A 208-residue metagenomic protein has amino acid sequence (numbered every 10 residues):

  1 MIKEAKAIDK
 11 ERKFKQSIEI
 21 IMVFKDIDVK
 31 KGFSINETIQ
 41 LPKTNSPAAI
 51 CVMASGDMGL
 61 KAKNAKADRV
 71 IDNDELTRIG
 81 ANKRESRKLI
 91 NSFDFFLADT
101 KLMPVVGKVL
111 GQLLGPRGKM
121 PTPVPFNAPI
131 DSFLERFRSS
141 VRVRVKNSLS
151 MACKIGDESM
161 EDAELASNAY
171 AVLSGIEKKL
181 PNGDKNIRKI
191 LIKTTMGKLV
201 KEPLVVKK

Functional and structural regions predicted by a protein language model:
A7-L60, A81-K83: Translation machinery proteins
K13-S17, K179-L191: Flexible, glycine/charged-enriched surface loops at secondary-structure junctions
Q40-S46, R87-N91, V143-N147, N182-K185 (+1 more regions): Solvent-exposed alpha-helices and their adjacent loops that cap or buttress functional pockets in soluble metabolic
A54, I155-D157, T194-M196, L204-V206: Flexible glycine-/small-residue-rich
A62, G115, I192: Residue-level signature of catalytic and energy-coupling elements of molecular machines, predominantly ATP/GTP-dependent
N64-A67: Glycine-rich phosphate-binding loops that contact phosphosugars or nucleotide phosphates
I71-G175: Long, charge-patterned amphipathic alpha-helical coiled-coil/hairpin "stalk" segments used as oligomerization
